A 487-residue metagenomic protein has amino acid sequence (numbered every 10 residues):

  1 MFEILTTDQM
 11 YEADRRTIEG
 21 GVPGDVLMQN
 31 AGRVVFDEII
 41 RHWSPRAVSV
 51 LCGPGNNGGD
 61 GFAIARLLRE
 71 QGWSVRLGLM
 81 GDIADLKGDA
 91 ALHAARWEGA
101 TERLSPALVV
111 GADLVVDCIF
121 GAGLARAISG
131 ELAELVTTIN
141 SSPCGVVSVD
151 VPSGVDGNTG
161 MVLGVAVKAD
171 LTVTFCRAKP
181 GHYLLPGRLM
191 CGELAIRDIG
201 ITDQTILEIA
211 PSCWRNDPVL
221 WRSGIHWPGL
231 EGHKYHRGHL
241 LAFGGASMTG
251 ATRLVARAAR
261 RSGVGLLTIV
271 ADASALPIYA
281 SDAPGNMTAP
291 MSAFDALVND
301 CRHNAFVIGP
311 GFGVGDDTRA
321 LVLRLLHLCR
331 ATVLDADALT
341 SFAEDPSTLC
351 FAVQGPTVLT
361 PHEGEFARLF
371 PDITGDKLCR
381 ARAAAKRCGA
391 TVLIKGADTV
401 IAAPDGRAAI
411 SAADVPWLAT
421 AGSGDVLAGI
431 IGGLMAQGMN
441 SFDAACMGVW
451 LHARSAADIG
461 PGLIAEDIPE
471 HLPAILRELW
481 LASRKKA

Functional and structural regions predicted by a protein language model:
M1-M80, K87, L171, H182-V333 (+3 more regions): Small-residue (G/A/S/T)-rich helix-start motifs and N-terminal tracts that mark the onset
M80-A84, A100-T101: Tryptophan-rich substrate-binding surfaces of secreted polymer-degrading and adhesive proteins
I83, G121-R126, D156, V162 (+3 more regions): Short strand->helix junction
K87-A94: Core alpha/beta nucleotide-donor-binding catalytic domains of modification enzymes
L92, G130, E134, D376-C379 (+1 more regions): A general alpha-helical scaffold signature found inside nucleotide-binding enzyme cores
W97: Contiguous, small/hydrophobic- and glycine-enriched helical/loop subdomains that border and often "cap" functional
A100-G111, P290-N299: Short acidic low-complexity segments
A112-L114, I119-P211: Internal gly/pro-rich beta-alpha loop/helix module that stabilizes soluble enzyme cofactors or their anionic handles
